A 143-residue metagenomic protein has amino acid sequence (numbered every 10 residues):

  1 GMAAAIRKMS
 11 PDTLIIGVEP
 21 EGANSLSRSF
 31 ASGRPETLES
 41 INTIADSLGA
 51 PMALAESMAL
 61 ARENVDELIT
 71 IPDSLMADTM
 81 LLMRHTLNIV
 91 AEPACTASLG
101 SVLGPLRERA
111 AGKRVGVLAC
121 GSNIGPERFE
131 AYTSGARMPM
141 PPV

Functional and structural regions predicted by a protein language model:
G1-V143: PLP-dependent amino-acid enzyme catalytic core
